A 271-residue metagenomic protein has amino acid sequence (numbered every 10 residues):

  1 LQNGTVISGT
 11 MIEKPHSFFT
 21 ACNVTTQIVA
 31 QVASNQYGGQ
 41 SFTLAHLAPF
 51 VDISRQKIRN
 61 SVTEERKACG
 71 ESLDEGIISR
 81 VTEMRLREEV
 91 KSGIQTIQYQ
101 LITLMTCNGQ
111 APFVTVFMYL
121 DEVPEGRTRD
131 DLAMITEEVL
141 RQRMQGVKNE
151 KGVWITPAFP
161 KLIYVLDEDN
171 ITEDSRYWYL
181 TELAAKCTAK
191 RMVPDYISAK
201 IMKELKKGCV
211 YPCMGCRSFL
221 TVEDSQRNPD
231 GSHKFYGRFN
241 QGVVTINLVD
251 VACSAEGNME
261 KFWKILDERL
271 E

Functional and structural regions predicted by a protein language model:
L1-E271: Conserved catalytic cores of very large enzyme subunits
